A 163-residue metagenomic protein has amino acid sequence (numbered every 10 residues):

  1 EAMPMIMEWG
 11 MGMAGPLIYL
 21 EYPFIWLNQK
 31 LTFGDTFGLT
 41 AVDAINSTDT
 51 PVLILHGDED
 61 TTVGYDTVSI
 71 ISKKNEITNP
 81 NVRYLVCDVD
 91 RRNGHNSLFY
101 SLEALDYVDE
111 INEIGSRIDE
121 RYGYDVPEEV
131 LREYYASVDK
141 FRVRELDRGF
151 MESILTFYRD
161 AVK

Functional and structural regions predicted by a protein language model:
E1-G34: Hydrolase active-site cap/lid region
A2-P4, T62-Y65: Extracytoplasmic/secreted cell-surface and envelope-processing proteins
N28-A44, T50: Active-site nucleophile elbow and catalytic-triad environment of alpha/beta-hydrolase enzymes
N46-T48, I77-T78: Short, conserved loop/helix-junction motifs that constitute active-site signature segments in enzyme catalytic cores
S47-D49, I54-D60: Short beta-strand/loop motif that positions the catalytic acidic residue of the alpha/beta-hydrolase fold
T50, G64-K74: Short alpha-helix in the alpha/beta-hydrolase fold that links the catalytic acid
D58-V63, R91-N93: Acidic catalytic loop of the alpha/beta-hydrolase fold
P80-K163: C-terminal catalytic histidine-bearing segment of alpha/beta-hydrolase fold enzymes
